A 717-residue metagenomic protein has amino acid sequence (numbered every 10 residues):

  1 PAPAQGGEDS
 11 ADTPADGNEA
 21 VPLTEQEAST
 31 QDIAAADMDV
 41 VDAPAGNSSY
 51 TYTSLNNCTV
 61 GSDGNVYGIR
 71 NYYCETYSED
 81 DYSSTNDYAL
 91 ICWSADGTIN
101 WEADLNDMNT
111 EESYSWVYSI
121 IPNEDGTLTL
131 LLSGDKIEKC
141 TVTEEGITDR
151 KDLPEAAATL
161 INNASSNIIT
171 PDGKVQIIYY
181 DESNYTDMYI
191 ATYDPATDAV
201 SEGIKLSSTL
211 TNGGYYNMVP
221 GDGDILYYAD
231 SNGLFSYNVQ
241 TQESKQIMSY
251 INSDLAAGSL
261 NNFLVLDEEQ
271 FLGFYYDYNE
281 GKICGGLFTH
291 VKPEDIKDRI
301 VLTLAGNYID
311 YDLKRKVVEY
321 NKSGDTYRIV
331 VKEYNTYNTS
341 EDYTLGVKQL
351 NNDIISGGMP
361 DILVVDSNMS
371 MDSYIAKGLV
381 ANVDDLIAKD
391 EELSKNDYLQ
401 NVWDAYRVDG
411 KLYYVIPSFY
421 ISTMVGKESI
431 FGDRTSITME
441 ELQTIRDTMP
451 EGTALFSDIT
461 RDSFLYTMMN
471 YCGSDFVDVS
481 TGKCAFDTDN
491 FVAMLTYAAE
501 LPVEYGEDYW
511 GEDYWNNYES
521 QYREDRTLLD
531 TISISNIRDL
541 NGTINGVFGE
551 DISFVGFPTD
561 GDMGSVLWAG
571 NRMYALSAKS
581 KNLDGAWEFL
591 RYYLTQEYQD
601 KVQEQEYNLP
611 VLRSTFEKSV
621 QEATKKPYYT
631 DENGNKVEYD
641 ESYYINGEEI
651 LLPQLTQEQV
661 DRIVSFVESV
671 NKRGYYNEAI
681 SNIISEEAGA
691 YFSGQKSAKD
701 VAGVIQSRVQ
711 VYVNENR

Functional and structural regions predicted by a protein language model:
P1-E25, S29-T30, N57-G61, Y67 (+11 more regions): Conserved N-terminal structural module of periplasmic/extracytoplasmic solute-binding proteins
S340-M359, L363, D372, D447 (+3 more regions): Short helices/loops that flank or line small-molecule/ion binding pockets
N368-T423, D551-P558, A575: Hinge/lid segment of periplasmic solute-binding proteins
D384-D397, S474-T496, G546, T559-V566 (+1 more regions): Short, solvent-exposed loop/beta-turn-alpha elements that line the ligand-binding surface or hinge of extracytoplasmic
K411-P417, S422, E441-A499, W510 (+1 more regions): Extracytoplasmic/periplasmic solute-binding protein
T481-N516, N541-G542, I552-P558: Glycine-centered hinge/linker elements that transmit conformational signals in sensory and ligand-binding systems
I544-Q621, S669: Extracytoplasmic/periplasmic substrate-recognition and gating elements
W568, D631-V709: C-terminal capping/gating helix-and-loop segments adjacent to ligand/active sites or protein-protein/ligand interfaces
